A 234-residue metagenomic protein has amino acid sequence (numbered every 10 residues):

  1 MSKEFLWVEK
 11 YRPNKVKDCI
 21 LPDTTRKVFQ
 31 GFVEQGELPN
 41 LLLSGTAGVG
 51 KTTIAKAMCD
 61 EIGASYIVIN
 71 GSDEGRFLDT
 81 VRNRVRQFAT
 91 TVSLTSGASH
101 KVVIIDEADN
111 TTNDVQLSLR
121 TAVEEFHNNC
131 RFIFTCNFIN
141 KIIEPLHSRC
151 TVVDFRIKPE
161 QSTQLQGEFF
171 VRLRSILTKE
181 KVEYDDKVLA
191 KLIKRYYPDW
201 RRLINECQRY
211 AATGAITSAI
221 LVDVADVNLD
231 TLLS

Functional and structural regions predicted by a protein language model:
M1-F169, K187, K191, N205-Q208 (+1 more regions): P-loop/Walker A NTP-binding region and its immediately flanking N-terminal helices in P-loop NTPase folds
E168-E180: A short, charged helix-loop
T178, K187-R201, L221, L233: A short helix-loop-helix "switch/interaction" segment in the helical subdomain of ASCE P-loop NTPases
V182, K194-A219: AAA+ ATPase "lid" subdomain C-terminal helix
T213-S234: Loop-to-helix "switch" segment enriched in basic and acidic residues adjacent to catalytic/ligand pockets
